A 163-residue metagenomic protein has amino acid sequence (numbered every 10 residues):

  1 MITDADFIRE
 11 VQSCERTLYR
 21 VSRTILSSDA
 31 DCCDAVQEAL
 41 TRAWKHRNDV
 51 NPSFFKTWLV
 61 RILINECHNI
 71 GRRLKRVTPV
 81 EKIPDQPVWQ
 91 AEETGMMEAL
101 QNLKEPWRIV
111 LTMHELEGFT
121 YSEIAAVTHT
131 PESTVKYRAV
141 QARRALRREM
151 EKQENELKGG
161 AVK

Functional and structural regions predicted by a protein language model:
M1-R20, T24, A30-C33: A short, charge-rich alpha-helical start-of-domain segment used by transcription regulators
E10, C14, L18, A39 (+2 more regions): Residue-level preference for hydrophobic side chains embedded in well-ordered alpha helices
Y19, D29-H46: Conserved RNAP core-binding helix
E38-F55, R73-K75: Sigma70-family region 2
R61-E81, Q141, K152: Arg/Lys-rich amphipathic alpha helix in sigma70-family domain 2
N69, L74-L100, T120-Y121, G159-V162: Internal acidic/polar
V110-H114: A short pre-motif secondary-structure segment
T128-E154: DNA-recognition helix of helix-turn-helix
